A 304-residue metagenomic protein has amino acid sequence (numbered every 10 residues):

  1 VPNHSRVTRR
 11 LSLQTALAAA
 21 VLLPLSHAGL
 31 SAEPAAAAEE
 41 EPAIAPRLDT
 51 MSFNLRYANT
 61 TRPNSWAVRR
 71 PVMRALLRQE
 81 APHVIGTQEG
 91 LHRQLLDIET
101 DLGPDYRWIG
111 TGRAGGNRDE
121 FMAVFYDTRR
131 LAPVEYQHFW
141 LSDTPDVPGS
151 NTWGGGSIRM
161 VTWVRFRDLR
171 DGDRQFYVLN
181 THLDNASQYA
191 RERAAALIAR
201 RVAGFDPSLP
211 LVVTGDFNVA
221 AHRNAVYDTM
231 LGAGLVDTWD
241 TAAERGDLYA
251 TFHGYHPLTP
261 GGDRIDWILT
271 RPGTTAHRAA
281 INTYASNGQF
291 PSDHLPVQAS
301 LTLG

Functional and structural regions predicted by a protein language model:
P2-R9, Q14-L17, V21, H27-D101 (+1 more regions): N-terminal, active-site-proximal structural segment of metallo-dependent hydrolase catalytic domains
P46-D49, R118-F121, I158-T162, R174-L179 (+4 more regions): Residues that flank catalytic or metal-binding motifs in active/ligand-binding sites
D49-L55, M73-I98, F125, V164 (+6 more regions): Active-site beta-strand/loop signature of hydrolases that rely on acidic residues for catalysis
L55-N59, G90-Q94, R113-N117, R130-L131 (+5 more regions): Solvent-exposed loop/turn segments at secondary-structure junctions within structured extracellular/periplasmic domains
N64-S65, Y189-A203: Alpha-helical scaffold elements lining the catalytic groove of polysaccharide deacetylases
V68, V72, G110, P148-S150 (+1 more regions): N-terminal post-signal-peptidase region of extra-cytosolic proteins
V84, Q88-Q175: Structured beta-strand-rich core segments of catalytic domains in phosphoester-bond hydrolases
Y189, A203-L211, V219-G304: Metal-dependent phosphoester-hydrolase catalytic domains
